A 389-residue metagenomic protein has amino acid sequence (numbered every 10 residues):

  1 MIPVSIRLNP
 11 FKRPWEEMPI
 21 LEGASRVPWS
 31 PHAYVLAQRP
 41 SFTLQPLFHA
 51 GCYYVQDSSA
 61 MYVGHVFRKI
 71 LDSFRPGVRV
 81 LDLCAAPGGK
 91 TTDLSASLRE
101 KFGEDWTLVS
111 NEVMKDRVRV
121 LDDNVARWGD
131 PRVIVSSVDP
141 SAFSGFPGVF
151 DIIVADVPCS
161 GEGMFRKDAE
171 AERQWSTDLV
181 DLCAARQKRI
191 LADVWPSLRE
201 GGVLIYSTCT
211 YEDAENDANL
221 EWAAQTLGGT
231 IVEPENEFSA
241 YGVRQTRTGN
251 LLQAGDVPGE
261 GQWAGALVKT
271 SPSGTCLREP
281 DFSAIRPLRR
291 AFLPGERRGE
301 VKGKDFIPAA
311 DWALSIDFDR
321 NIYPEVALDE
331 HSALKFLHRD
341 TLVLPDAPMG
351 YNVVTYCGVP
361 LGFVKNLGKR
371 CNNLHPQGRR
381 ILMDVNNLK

Functional and structural regions predicted by a protein language model:
M1-M18, P258-A264, V268-K389: Polybasic, low-complexity RNA-engagement segments
R75-C84: Conserved class I S-adenosyl-L-methionine
R75-P76, A142-D156: A short acidic, Gly/Pro-enriched loop at the edge of an enzyme's catalytic core that lines a small-molecule cofactor
P87-G103: Conserved SAM-binding loop of SAM-dependent methyltransferases across substrates and taxa, primarily the Class I
G103, L198-E200: Helix-to-beta-strand junctions that scaffold the AdoMet/dcAdoMet cofactor pocket in Class I SAM-dependent enzymes
V113-G148: S-adenosyl-L-methionine
D116, D151-D193, I205, C209-D217 (+1 more regions): Mobile active-site "lid"/loop adjacent to the S-adenosyl-L-methionine
G148-F150, A185, V203-Y206, T210-A291: Class I S-adenosyl-L-methionine
